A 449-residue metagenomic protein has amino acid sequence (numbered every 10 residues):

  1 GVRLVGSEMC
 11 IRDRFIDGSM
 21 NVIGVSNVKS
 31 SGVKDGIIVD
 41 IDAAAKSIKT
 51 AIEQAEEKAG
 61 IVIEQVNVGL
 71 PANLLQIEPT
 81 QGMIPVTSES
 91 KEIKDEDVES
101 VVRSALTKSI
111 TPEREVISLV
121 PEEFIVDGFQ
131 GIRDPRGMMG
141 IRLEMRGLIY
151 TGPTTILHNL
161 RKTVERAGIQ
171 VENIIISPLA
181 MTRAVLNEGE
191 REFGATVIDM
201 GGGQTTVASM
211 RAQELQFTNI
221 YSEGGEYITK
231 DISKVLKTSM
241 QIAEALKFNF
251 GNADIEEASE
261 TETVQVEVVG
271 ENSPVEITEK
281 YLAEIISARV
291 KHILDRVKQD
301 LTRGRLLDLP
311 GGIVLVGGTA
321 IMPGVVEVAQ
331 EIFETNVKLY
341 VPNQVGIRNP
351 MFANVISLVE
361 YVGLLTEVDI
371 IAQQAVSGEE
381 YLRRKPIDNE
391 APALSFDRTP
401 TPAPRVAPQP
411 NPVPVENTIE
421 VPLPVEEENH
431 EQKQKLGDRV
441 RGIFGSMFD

Functional and structural regions predicted by a protein language model:
G1-R3, R12-Q65, L70-A195, S239-M240 (+4 more regions): Nucleotide/phosphate-binding catalytic cleft detector across ATP-hydrolyzing and phosphate-transferring enzymes
S7-R12, V68, V164, D199 (+4 more regions): Residue-level signature of catalytic and energy-coupling elements of molecular machines, predominantly ATP/GTP-dependent
E8-R14, T205-S209: Short beta-strand scaffold segments in enzyme catalytic cores
D35-I38, K230-S233, V345-F352: Short, charged, surface-exposed secondary-structure boundary motifs
R142-E144, R211-E214, R305-G311: Short, surface-exposed connector motifs at secondary-structure boundaries
G152, N252, L309-V328: Glycine-rich phosphate-binding loops at beta-strand->alpha-helix junctions
V185-I255: Acidic, glycine-rich loop-and-beta core segments that form the ion-binding/anion-interacting portion of active sites
P342-A393: Glycine-rich phosphate-binding/hydrolytic loop that grips phosphoryl groups
